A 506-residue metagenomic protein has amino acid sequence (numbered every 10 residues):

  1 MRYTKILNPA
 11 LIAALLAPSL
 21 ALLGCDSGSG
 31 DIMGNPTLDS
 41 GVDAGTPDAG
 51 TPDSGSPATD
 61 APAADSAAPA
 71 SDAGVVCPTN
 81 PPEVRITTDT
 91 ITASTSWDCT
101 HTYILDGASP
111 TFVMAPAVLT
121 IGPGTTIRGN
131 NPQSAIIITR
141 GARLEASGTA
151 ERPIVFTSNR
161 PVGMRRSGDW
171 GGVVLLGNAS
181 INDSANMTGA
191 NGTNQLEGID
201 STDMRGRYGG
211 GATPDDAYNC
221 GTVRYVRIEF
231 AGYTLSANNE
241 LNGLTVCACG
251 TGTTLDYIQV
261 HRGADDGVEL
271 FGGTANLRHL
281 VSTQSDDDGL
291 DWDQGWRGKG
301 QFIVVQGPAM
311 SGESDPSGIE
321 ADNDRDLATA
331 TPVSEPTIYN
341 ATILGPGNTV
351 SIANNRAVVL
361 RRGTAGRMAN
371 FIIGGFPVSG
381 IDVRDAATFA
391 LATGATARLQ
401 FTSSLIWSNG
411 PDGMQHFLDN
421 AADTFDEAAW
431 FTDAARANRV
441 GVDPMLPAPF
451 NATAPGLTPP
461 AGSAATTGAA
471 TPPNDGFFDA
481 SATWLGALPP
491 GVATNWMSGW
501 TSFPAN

Functional and structural regions predicted by a protein language model:
R2-A14: Bacterial N-terminal signal peptides that target proteins for export
L11-P18, D215: Hydrophobic helical h-region of N-terminal Sec-dependent signal peptides in bacterial secretory/periplasmic proteins
P18-S19, A70: Residue-level signal for mature regions of secreted extracellular proteins and peptides
L20-G24: C-terminal motif of bacterial Sec signal peptides marking the signal peptidase cleavage site
C25-V76: Ser/Thr-rich, Pro/Gly/Ala-heavy low-complexity intrinsically disordered linkers and tails of secreted extracellular
G74-T120, N130-R143, S147-G148, P153-D265 (+1 more regions): Extracellular beta-rich repeat passengers
T126-R128: Primarily the HKD phosphodiesterase
